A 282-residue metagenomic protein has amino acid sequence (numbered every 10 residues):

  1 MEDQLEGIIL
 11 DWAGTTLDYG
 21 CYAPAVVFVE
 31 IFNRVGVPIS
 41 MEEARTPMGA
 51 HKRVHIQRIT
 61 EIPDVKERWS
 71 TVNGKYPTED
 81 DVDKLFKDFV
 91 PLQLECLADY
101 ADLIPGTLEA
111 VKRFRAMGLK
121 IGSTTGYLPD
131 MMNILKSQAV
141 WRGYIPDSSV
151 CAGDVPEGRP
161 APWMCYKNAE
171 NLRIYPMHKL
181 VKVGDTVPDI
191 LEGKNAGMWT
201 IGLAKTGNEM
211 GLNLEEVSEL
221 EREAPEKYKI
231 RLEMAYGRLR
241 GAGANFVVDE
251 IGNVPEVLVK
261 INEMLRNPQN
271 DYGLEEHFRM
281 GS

Functional and structural regions predicted by a protein language model:
M1-G7, L108-K112, A116, L128-P129 (+1 more regions): Asp-based, Mg2+/Mn2+-dependent phosphohydrolase catalytic module
D3-L108, K112-M117, N133: N-terminal helical cap/lid subdomain that shapes the substrate entry/recognition surface in HAD-like hydrolases
S123-T124: Structural recognition of the conserved hydrophobic beta-strand(s) that form the central parallel beta-sheet of P-loop
